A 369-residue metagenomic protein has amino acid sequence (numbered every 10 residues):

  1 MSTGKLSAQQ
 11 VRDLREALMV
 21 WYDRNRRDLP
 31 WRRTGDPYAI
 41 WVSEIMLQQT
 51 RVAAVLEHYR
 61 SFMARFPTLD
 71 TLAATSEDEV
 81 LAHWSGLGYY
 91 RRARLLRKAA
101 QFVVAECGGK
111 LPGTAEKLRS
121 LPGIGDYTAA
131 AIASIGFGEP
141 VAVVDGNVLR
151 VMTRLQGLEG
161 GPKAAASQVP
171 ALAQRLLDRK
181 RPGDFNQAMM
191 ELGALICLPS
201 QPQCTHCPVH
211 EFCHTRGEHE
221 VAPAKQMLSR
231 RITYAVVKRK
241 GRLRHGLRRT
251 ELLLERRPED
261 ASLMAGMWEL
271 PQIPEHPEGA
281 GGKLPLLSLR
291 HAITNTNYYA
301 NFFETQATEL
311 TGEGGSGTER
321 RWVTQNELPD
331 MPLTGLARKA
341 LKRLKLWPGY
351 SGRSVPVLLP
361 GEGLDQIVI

Functional and structural regions predicted by a protein language model:
M1-D28, R33, A194-I369: Intrinsically disordered, low-complexity, charged terminal extensions of DNA damage-control enzymes
T3, A8-R12, E16-H219: Catalytic cores of DNA base-excision repair glycosylases
